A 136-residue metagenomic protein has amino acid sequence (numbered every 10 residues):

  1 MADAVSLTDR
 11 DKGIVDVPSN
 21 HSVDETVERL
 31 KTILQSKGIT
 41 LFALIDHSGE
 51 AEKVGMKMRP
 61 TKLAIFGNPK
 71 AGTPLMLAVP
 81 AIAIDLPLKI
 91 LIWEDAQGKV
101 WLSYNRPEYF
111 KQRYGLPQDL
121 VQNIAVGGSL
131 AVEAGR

Functional and structural regions predicted by a protein language model:
A2-G38: Terminal, regulation- and interaction-focused segments at domain boundaries
I14, L63, K99: A residue-level signal for beta-strand positions that form part of recognition/binding surfaces within mature
N20-S22, P69, D95, P107: Generic structural motif
Q35-L88, I92: Compact, glycine-rich, soluble single-domain proteins
E52-K53, M76-A81, Q97-Y104, N123-L130: Low-complexity, flexible helical/coil segments
I90-P117: Beta-strand/loop substructures that line and gate deep hydrophobic ligand-binding cavities in soluble
E108-R136: C-terminal partner/receptor-binding element of secreted or periplasmic proteins
